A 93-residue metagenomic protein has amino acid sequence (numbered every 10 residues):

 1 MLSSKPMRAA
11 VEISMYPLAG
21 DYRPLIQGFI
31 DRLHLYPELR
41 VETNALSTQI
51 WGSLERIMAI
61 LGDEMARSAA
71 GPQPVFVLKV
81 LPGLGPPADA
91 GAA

Functional and structural regions predicted by a protein language model:
L2-A93: N-terminal intrinsically disordered, cationic/polar leader segments that include organellar targeting peptides
